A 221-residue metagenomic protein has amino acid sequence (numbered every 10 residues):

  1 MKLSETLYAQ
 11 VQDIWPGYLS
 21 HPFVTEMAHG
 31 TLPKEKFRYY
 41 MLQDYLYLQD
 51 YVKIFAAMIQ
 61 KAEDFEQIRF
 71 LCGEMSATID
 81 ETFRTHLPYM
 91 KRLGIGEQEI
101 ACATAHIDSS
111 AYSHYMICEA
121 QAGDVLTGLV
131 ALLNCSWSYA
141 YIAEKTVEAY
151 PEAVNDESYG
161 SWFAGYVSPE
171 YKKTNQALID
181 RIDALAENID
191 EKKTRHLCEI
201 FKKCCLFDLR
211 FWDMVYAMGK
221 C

Functional and structural regions predicted by a protein language model:
K2-E5, Y115-I117, Q121, D213 (+1 more regions): Hydrophobic alpha-helical segments
Y8-P33, Y51, I179-N188: Short alpha-helical hairpin
Q12-G17, L32-K61, E81, V130-A140 (+1 more regions): Alpha-helical bundle segments that constitute or directly flank the non-heme di-iron/ferroxidase center
P22-E35, V52-F70, Q121: Helix-loop segments that flank and shape redox-cofactor active sites
M58-A62, A120, T146-Y150, L185 (+3 more regions): Secondary-structure edge/capping motif, primarily at the C-terminal ends of alpha-helices and the immediately following
R69-K173, K202, L206: Active-site-proximal alpha-helical scaffolds that flank and shape metal-associated catalytic sites
S168-F201: Long amphipathic all-alpha helical oligomerization modules
L197-C221: Acidic, carboxylate-rich catalytic segments that either coordinate divalent cations
